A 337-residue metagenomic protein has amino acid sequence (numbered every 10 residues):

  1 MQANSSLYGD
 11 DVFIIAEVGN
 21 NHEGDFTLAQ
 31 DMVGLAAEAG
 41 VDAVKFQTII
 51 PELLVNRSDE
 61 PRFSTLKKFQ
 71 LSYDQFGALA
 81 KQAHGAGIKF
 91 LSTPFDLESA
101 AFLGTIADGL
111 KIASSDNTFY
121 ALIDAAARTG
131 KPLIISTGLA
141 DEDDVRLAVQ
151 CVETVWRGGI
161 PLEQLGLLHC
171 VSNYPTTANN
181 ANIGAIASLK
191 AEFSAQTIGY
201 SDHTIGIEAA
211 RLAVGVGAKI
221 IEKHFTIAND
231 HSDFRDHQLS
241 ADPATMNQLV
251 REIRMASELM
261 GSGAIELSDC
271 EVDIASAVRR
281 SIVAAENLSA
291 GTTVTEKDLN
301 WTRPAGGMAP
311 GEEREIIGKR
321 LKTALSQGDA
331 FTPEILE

Functional and structural regions predicted by a protein language model:
M1-E337: Catalytic cores and adjacent flexible loops of soluble metabolic enzymes that perform enolate/carbanion chemistry on
